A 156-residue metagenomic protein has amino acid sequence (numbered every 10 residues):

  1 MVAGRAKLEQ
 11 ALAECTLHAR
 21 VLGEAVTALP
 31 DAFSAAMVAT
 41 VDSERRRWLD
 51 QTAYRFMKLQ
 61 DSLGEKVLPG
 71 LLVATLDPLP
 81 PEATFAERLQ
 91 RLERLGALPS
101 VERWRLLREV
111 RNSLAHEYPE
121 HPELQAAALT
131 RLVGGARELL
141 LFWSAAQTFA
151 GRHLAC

Functional and structural regions predicted by a protein language model:
M1-C156: Solvent-exposed interaction patches of small proteins and small membrane subunits
